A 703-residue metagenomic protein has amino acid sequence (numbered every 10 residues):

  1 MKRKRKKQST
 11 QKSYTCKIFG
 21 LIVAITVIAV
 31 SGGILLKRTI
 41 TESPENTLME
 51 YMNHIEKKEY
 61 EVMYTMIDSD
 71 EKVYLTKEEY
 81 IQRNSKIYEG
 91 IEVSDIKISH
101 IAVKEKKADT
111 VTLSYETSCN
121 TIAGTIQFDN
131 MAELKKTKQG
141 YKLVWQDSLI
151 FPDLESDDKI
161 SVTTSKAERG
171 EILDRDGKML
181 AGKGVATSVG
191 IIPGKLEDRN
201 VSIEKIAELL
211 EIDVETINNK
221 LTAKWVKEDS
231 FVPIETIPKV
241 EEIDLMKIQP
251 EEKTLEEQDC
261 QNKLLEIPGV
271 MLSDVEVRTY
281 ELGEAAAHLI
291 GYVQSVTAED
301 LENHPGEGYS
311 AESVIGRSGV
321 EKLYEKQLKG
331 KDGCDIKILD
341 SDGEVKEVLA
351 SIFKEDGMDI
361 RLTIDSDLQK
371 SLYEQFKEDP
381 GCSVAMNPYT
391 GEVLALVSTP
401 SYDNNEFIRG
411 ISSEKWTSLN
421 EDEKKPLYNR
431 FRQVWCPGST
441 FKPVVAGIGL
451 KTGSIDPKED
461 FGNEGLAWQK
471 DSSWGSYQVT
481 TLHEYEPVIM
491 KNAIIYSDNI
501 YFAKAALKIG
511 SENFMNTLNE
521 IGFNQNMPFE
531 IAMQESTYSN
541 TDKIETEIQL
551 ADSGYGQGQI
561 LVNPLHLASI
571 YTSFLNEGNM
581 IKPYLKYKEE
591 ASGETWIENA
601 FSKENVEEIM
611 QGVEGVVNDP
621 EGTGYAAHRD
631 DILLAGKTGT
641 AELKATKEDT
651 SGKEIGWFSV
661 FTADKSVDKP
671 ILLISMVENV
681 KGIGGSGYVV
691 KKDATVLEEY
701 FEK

Functional and structural regions predicted by a protein language model:
M1-T15: N-terminal Lys/Arg-rich, disordered targeting/topogenic segments
F19-I34: Hydrophobic membrane-insertion alpha-helices, especially the h-region of bacterial N-terminal signal peptides
L35-R38, M49-E50, M66-E71, S118-T121 (+14 more regions): Second-shell loop/turn segments in exported
I40-Y60, M66: Short, aromatic-enriched amphipathic alpha-helices that serve as compact interaction elements
N46, E61-T110: Short solvent-exposed beta->alpha transition segments
K86-C382, Y402-P426, V434: Extracytoplasmic/periplasmic proteins that interact with beta-lactams or build/remodel peptidoglycan
L339-L349, P388-S439, V444-S675, G685: Beta-lactam-recognizing serine transpeptidase/beta-lactamase-like catalytic domain environment
V690-K703: Short, gly/Ser/Thr-rich active-site loops of penicillin-recognizing serine hydrolases
